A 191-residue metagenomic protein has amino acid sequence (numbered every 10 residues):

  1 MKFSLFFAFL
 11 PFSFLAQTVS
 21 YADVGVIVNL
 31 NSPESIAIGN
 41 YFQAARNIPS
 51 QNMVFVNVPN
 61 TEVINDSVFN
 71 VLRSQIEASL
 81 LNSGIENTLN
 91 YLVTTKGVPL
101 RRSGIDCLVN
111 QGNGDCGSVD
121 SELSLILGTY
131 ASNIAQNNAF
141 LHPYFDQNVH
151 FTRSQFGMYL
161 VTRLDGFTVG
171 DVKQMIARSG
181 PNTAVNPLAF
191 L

Functional and structural regions predicted by a protein language model:
K2-L15: Sec-dependent N-terminal signal peptides
Q17-L191: Cysteine-dependent hydrolase recognition
